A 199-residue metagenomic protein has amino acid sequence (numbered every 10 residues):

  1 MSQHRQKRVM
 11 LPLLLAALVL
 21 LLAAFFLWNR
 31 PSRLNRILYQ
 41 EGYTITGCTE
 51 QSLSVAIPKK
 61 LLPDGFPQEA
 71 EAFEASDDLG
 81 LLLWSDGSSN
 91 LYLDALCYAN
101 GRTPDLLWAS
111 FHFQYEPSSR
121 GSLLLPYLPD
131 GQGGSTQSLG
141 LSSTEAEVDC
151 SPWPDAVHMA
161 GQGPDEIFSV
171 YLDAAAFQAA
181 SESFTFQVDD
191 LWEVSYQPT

Functional and structural regions predicted by a protein language model:
M1-V9: N-terminal Lys/Arg-rich, disordered targeting/topogenic segments
R8-T199: Conserved functional micro-motifs across diverse proteins
